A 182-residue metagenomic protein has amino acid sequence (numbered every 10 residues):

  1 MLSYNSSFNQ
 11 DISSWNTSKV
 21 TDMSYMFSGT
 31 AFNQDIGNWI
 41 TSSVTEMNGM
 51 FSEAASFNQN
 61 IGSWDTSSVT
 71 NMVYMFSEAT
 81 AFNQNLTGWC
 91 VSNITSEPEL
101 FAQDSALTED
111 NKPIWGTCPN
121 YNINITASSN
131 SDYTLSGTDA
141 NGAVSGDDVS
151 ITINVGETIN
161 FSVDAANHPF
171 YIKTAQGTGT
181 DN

Functional and structural regions predicted by a protein language model:
M1-I123, G146, S150-T158, V163-A165: Negatively charged
P119-N182: Extracytoplasmic copper-binding redox domains, predominantly the cupredoxin/blue-copper superfamily
